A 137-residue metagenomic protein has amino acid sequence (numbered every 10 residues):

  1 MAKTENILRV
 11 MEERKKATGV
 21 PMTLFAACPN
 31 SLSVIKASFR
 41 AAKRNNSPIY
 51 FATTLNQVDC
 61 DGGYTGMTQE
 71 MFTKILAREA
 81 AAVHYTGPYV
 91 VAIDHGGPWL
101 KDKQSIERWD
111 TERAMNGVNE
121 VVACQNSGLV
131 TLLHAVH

Functional and structural regions predicted by a protein language model:
M1-I93, L100, E107-E120: Alpha/beta catalytic barrel-like cores
I93-K103, T131-H137: Substrate-binding cleft and catalytic face of glycoside hydrolase catalytic domains, especially the flexible beta-alpha
D110-H137: Metal-dependent enolase-superfamily TIM-barrel catalytic cores that perform enediolate-based chemistry
